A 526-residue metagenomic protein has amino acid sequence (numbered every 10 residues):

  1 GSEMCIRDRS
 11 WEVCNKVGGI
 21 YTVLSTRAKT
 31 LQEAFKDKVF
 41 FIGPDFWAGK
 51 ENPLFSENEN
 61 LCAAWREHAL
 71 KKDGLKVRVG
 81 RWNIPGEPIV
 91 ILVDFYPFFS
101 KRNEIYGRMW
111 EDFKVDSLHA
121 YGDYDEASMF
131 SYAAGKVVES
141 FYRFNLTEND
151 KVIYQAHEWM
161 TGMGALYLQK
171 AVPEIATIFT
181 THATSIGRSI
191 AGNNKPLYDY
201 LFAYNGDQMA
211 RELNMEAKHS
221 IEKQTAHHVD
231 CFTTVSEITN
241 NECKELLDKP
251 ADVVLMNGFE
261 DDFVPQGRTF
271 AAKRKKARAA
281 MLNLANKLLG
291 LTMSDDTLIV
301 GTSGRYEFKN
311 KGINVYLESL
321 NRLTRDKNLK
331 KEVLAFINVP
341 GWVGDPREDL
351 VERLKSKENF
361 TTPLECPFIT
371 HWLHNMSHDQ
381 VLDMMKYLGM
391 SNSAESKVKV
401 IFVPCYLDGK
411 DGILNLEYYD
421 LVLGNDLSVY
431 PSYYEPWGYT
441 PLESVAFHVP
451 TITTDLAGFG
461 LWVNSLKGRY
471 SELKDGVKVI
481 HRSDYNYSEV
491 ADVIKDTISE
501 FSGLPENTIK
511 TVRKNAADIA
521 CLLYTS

Functional and structural regions predicted by a protein language model:
S2-S526: Catalytic cores of nucleotide-sugar-dependent glycosyltransferases that transfer UDP/GDP/TDP-activated
